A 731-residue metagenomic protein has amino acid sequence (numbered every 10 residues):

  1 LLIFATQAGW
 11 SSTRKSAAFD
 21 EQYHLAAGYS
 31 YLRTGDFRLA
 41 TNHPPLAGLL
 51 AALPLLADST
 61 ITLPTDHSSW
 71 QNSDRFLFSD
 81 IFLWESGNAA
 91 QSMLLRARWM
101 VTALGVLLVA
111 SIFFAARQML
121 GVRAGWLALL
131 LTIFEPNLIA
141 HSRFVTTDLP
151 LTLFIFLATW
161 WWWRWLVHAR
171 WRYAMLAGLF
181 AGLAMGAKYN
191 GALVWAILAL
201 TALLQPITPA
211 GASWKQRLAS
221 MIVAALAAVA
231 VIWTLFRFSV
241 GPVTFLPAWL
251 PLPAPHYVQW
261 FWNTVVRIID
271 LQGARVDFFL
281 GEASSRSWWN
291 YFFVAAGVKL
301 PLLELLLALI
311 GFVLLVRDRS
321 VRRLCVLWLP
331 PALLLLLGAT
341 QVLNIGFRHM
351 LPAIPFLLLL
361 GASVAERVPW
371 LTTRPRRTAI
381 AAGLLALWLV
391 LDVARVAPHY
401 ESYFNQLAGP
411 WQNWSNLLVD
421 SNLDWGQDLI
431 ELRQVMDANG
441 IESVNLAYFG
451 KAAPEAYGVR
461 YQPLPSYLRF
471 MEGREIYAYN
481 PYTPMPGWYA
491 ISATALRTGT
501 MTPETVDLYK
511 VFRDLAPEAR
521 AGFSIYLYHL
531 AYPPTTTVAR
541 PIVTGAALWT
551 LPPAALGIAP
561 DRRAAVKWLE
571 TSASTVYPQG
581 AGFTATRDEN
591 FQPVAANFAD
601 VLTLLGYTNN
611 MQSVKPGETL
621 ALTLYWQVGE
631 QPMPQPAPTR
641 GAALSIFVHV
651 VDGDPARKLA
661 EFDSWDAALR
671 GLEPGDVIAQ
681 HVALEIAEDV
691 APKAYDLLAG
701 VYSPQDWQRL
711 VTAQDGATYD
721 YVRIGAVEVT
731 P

Functional and structural regions predicted by a protein language model:
L1, A225-A230, V313-A332, L359 (+1 more regions): Signature aromatic-anchored transmembrane alpha helix within multi-pass, membrane-resident enzymes that catalyze glycan
F37-M100, V243-S285: Interfacial juxtamembrane loops and adjacent helix segments that form the catalytic/substrate-binding surfaces
R117-M119, A158-A174: Membrane-interface transmembrane helices that cradle and orient dolichyl/undecaprenyl
A128-I133, W160, A181, M185: Short helix- or helix-capping micro-motifs that position conserved polar/aromatic residues at function-defining sites
L129, L166-G182, W214, P330-P331: Short hydrophobic alpha-helices at membrane interfaces in multi-pass membrane enzymes
L179, L307-I310, R319-A339, G383 (+1 more regions): Transmembrane alpha-helix segments characteristic of polytopic inner-membrane glycan-assembly/cell-envelope
A295, L300-V321, Y477: Hydrophobic, aromatic-rich transmembrane alpha-helices and their immediate juxtamembrane boundary segments
N405-P731: C-terminal luminal/periplasmic domains and tails of membrane-associated envelope-modifying transferases
